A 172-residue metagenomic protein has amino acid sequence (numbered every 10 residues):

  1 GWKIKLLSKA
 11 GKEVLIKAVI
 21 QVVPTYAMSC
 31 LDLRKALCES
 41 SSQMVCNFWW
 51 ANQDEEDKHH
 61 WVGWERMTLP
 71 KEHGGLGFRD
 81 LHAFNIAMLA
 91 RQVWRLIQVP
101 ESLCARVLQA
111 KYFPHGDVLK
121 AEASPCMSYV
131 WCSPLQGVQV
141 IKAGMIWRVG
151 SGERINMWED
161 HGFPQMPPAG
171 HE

Functional and structural regions predicted by a protein language model:
G1-E172: A helix-boundary/hinge signal
